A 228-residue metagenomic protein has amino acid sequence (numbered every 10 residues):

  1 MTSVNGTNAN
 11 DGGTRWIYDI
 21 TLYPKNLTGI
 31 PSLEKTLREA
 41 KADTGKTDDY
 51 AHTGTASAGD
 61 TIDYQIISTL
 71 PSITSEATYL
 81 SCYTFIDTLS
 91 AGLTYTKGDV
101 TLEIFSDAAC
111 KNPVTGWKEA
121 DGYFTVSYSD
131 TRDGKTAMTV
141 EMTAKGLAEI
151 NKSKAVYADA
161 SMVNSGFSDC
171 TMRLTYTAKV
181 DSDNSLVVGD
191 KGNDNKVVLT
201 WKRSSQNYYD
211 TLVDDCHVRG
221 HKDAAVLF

Functional and structural regions predicted by a protein language model:
M1-T2, D107-D183: Extracellular adhesion/glycan-binding regions together with long Ser/Thr- and acidic-residue-rich low-complexity tracts
T2-W16, I66, Y79-C82, S153-D215: Serine/threonine-enriched low-complexity regions used as flexible
N8-A77, I86, D194-F228: Serine/threonine-rich, low-complexity linker/repeat segments that form flexible spacers/stalks
I20-L22, K35, I66, V100-I104 (+4 more regions): Hydrophobic beta-strand residues in large extracellular and virion-surface proteins
G59, A120-D121, G189: Glycine-centered loop/turn motifs
I67-S106: Low-complexity, serine/threonine/proline/glycine-rich extracellular segments that form mucin-like
T69-P71, S90, T143-K145, T177-D181 (+1 more regions): Solvent-exposed residues in well-ordered beta-strands and their adjoining turns, especially edge/terminal strands
I104-A109, W201-R203: Short acidic, glycine-rich loop/turn motifs
